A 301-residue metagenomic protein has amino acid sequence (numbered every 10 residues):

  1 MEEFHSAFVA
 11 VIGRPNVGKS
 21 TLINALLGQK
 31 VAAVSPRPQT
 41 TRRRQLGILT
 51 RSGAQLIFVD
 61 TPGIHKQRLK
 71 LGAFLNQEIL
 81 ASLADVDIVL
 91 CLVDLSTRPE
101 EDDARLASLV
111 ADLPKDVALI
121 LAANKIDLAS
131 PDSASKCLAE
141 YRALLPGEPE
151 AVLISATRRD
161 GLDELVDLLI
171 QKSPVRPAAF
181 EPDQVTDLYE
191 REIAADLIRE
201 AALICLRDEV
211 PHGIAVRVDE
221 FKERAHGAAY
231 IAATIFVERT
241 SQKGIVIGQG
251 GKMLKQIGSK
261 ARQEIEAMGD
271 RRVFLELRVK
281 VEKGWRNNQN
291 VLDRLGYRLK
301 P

Functional and structural regions predicted by a protein language model:
M1-I88, V93, T234-F236: Conserved G1/Walker A P-loop phosphate-binding module
G18, G161, M253: Conserved glycine(s) of the Walker
Q29, I48, S52, S82-V89 (+9 more regions): Conserved, well-folded catalytic cores of nucleic-acid-processing and energy-transducing macromolecular machines
T41, I64-K66, R98-P99, A129-S130 (+1 more regions): Catalytic P-loop NTPase motifs of RecA-like helicase/translocase cores
T61-I64, L95-S96, K125-I126, F221: Conserved Walker B
L83-R105, P114-A134, T157: Conserved Switch II/interswitch segment of TRAFAC-class P-loop GTPases
D116-I120, D127-Y189: Canonical P-loop GTPase G-domain recognition
E190-P301: P-loop NTP-binding site
